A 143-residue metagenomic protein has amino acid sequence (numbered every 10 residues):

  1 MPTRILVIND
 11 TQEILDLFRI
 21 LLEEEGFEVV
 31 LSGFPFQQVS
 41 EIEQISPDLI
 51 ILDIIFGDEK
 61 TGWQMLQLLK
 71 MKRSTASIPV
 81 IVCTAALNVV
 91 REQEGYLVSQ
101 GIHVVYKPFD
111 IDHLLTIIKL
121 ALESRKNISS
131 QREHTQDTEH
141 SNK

Functional and structural regions predicted by a protein language model:
P2, S46, S74-P79: His-Asp phosphorelay/catalytic-motif detector in bacterial-type signaling
N9: Conserved acidic carboxylate
Q12-V30: Two-component/phosphorelay signaling modules centered on CheY-like receiver
I45-F56: Active-site beta3 strand of CheY-like receiver
K60-Q64, T84-Y106, D112, T116: Alpha4 helix (beta4-alpha4-beta5 surface) of REC/receiver domains from two-component response regulators
T61-A76: Short amphipathic alpha-helix used as the core "switch/output" element in two-component signaling
F109-I118, K126, S130: C-terminal output helix
S124-K143: CheY-like receiver
